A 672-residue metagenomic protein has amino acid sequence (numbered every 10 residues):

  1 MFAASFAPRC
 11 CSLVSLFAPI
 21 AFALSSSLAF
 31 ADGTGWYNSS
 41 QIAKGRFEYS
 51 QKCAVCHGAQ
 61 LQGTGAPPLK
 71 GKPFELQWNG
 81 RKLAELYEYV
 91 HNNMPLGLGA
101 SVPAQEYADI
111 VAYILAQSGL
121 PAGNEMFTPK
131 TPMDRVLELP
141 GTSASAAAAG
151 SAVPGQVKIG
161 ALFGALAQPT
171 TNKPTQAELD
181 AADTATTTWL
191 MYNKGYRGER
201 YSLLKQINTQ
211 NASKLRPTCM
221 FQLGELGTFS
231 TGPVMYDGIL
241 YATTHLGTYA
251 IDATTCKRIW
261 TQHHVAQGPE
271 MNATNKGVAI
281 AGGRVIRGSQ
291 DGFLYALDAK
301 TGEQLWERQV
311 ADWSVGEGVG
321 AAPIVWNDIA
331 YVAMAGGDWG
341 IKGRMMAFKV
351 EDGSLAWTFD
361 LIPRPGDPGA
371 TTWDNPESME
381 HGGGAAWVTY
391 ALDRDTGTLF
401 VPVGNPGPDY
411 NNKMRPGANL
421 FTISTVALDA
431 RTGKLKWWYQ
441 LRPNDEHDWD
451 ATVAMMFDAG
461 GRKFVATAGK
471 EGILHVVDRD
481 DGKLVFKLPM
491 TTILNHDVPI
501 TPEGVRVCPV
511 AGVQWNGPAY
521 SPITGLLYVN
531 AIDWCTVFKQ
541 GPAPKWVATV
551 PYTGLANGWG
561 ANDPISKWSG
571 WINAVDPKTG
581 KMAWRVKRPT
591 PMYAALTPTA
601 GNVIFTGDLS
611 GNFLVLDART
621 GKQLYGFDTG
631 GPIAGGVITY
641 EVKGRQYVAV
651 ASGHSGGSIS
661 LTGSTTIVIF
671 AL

Functional and structural regions predicted by a protein language model:
A29-E48, L98, K173-A177: Electrostatic cytochrome c docking/interface patches
G35, S39-R46, Q60-P95: Gly/Gly-Pro-rich "capping" loops immediately C-terminal to redox-active cysteine motifs in periplasmic/lumenal
G45-Q60, I110, I114: The canonical Cys-X-X-Cys-His
G99-Y196: Flexible coil segments in periplasmic/lumen-exposed cytochrome c-class electron-transfer proteins
T186-T187, D237-I239, G282-G283, N327-I329 (+5 more regions): Short coil/turn segments that connect the beta-strands within blades of beta-propeller domains
F221-G232, T261-G282, E307-A322, W339 (+10 more regions): Extracytoplasmic beta-rich repeat domains
D252-T255, D298-T301, V350-D352, A430-T432 (+3 more regions): Short loop/turn segments that connect beta-strands within beta-propeller blades
I638-L672: Blade-level signature of beta-propeller repeat domains, shared across WD40, Kelch, NHL, RCC1 and BNR/Asp-box propellers
